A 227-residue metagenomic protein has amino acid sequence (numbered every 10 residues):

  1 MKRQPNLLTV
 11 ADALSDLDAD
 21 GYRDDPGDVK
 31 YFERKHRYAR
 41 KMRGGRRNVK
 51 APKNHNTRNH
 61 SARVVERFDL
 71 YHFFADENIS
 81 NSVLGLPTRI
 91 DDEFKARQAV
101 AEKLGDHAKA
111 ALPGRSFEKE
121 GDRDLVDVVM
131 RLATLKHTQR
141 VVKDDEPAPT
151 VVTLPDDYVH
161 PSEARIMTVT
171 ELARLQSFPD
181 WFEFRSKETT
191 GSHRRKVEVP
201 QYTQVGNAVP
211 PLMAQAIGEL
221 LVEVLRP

Functional and structural regions predicted by a protein language model:
M1-F32: Flexible, glycine-/basic-rich loop-and-beta segments that form/coincide with the SAM-dependent methyltransferase
F32-P227: C-terminal target-recognition/interaction regions appended to catalytic cores
